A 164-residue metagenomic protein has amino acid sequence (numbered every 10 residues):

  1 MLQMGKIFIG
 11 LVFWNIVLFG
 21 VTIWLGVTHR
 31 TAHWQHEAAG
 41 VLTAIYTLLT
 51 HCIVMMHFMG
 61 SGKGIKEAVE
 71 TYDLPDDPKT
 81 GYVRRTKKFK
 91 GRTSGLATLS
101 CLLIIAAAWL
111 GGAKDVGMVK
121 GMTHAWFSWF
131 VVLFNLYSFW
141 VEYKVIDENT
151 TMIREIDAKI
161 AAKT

Functional and structural regions predicted by a protein language model:
M1-G26, D157-K163: Alpha-helical transmembrane segments of integral membrane proteins, especially early/N-terminal helices
L2-F8, T80-W109: Loop-to-transmembrane boundary segments
L2-G5, V116-A162: Alpha-helical transmembrane segments and their immediate juxtamembrane interface regions
F8-N15, G40-T43, T93-L103, H124-F134: Hydrophobic alpha-helical transmembrane segments of polytopic
I16-F19, W34-K63, L133-E142: Hydrophobic alpha-helical membrane-embedded segments
L18-L25, G95-K120: Alpha-helical transmembrane segments and their membrane-interface junctions in multi-pass membrane proteins
T28-E37, G112-A125: Membrane-interfacial helix-loop-helix connectors in multipass membrane proteins
A68-G95, I156-T164: Short membrane-interface loop/juxtamembrane segments of multi-pass integral membrane proteins
